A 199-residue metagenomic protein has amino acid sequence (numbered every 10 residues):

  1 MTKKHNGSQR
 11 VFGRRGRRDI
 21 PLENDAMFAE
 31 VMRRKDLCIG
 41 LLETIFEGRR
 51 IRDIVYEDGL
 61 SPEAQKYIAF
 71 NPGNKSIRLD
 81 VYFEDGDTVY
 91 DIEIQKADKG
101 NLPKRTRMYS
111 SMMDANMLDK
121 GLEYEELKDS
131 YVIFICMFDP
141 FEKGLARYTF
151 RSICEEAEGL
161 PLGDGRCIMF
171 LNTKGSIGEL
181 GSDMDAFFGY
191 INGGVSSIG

Functional and structural regions predicted by a protein language model:
M1-G199: Elongated, amphipathic alpha-helical interaction scaffolds
